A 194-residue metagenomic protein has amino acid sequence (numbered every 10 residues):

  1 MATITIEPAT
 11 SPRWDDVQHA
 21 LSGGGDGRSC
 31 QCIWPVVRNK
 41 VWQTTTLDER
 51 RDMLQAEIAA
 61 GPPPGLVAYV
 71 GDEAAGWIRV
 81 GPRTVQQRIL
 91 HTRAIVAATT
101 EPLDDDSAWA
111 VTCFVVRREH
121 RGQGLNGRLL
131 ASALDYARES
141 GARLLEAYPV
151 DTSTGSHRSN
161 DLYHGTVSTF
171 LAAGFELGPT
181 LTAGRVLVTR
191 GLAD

Functional and structural regions predicted by a protein language model:
M1-N39: Conserved N-terminal entry element of GNAT/NAT acetyltransferase domains
V17, P63-I78: Conserved beta-hairpin
A20-G23, I78-I89, D135-A137, L144: Short, solvent-exposed beta-strand-terminating loops
C30-P64: Active-site rim helix/loop that mediates acceptor-substrate recognition in acyltransferases
A56, A60, A74-R117, R121 (+3 more regions): Conserved acyl-donor/pantetheine-binding loop and adjacent beta-alpha core of acyl/acetyltransferases and related
A108-V111, A137-S159: Conserved GNAT acetyl-CoA-binding A-motif
V111-V116, G122-E139: Conserved acetyl-CoA-binding loop-helix of GNAT-fold acetyltransferases
N160-D194: C-terminal "cap" of GNAT-fold acetyltransferases
